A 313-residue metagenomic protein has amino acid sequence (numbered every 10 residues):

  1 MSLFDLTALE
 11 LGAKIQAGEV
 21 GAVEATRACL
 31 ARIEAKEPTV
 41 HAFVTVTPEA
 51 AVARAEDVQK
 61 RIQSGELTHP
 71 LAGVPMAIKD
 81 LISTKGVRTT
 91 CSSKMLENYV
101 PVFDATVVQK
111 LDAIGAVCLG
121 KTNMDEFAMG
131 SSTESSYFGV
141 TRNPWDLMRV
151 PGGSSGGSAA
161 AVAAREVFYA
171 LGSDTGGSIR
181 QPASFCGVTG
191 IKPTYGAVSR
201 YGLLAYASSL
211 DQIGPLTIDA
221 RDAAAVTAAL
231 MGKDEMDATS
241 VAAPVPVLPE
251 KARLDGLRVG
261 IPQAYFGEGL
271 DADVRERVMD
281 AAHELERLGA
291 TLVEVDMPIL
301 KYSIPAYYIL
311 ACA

Functional and structural regions predicted by a protein language model:
M1-V52, Q63, R287-L288: An N-terminal boundary/leader segment
E19-R27, E56, L248, L270-D296: Acyltransferase
C29, A51, G73, K79 (+4 more regions): Conserved hydrophobic/aromatic pocket- or pore-lining residues that grip, position, or stack substrates in active sites
E49-E56, G115-A116, D125: Long amphipathic alpha-helix in the N-terminal Rossmann-like dinucleotide-binding domain of NAD(P)-dependent
V58-V74, D222, K251-G260: Immediate post-signal peptide segment of exported/extracytoplasmic ligand-binding proteins
P70-V107, S131: Enzymes and membrane/adaptor proteins characterized by extended Gly/Ser/Thr/Asp/Glu-rich, aromatic-dotted
P101-L230: Short glycine/serine-rich loop segments
K192-A281, I299: A short helix-breaking turn/cap at a secondary-structure junction
